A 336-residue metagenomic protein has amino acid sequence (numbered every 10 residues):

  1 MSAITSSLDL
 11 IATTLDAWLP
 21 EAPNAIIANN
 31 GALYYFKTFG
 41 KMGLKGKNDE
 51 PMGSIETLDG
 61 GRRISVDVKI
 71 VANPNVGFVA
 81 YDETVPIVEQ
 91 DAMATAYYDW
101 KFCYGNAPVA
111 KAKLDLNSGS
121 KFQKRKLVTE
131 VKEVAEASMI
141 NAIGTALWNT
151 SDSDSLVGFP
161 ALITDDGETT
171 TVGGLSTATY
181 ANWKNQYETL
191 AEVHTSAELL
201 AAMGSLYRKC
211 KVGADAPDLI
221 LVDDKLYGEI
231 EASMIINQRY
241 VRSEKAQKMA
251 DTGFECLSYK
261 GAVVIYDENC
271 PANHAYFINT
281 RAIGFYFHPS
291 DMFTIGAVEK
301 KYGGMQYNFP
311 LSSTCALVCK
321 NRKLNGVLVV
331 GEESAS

Functional and structural regions predicted by a protein language model:
S2-S336: Flexible, glycine/threonine- and acidic-rich loop/arm segments that mediate assembly and lattice contacts in viral
